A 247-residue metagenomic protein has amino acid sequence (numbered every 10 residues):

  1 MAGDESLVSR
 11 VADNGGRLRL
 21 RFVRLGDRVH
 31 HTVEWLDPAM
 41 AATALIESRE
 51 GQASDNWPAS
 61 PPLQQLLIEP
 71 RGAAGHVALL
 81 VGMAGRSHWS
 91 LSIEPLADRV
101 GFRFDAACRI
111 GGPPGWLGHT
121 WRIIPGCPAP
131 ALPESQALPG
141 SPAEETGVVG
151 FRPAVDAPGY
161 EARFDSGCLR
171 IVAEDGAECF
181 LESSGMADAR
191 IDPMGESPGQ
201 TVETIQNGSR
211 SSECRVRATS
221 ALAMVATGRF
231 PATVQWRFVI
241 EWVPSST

Functional and structural regions predicted by a protein language model:
M1-Q52, G159-G185, W242-S246: Beta-strand-rich N-terminal accessory domains
D13, A84, A97-R99, F164 (+1 more regions): Surface-exposed coil/turn segments at beta-strand junctions on protein surfaces, enriched
L18-F22, H31, L63-I68, A73 (+4 more regions): Generic structural motif
S48-R49, M83-G85, G111, G115 (+1 more regions): Beta-strand-rich recognition/accessory modules
E50-G115: Extended, loop-rich substrate-binding clefts of extracytoplasmic carbohydrate-active enzymes
S90-R99, G118-A129, E182-A187: Extended Gly/Ser/Thr-rich low-complexity repeat segments, especially those forming or decorating extracellular
G101-G150: Acidic (Asp/Glu-rich), glycine- and aromatic
P133-S135, A143-C179, M186, R217-A223: Long, charge-dense
